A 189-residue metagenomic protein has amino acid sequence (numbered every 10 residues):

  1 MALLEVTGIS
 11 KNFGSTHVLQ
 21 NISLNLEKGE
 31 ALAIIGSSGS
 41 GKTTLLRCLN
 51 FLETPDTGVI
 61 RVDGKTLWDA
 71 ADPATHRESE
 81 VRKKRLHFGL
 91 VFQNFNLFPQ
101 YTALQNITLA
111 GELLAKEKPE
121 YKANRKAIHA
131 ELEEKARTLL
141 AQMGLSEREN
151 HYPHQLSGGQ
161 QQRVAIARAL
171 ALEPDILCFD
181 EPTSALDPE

Functional and structural regions predicted by a protein language model:
N50: Helix-to-loop junction immediately C-terminal to a conserved catalytic motif
L67-G89, A127-A130: ABC ATPase NBD coupling module
Y152-L156, Q160: Conserved ABC ATPase signature
A171-D175: A short, proline-enriched helix->beta-strand linker immediately N-terminal to the Walker B motif in ABC-type P-loop
L177-D180: Catalytic Walker B motif of ABC-type/P-loop ATPase nucleotide-binding domains
P188-E189: Helix N-cap at the start of a conserved alpha-helix in ABC-type nucleotide-binding domains
